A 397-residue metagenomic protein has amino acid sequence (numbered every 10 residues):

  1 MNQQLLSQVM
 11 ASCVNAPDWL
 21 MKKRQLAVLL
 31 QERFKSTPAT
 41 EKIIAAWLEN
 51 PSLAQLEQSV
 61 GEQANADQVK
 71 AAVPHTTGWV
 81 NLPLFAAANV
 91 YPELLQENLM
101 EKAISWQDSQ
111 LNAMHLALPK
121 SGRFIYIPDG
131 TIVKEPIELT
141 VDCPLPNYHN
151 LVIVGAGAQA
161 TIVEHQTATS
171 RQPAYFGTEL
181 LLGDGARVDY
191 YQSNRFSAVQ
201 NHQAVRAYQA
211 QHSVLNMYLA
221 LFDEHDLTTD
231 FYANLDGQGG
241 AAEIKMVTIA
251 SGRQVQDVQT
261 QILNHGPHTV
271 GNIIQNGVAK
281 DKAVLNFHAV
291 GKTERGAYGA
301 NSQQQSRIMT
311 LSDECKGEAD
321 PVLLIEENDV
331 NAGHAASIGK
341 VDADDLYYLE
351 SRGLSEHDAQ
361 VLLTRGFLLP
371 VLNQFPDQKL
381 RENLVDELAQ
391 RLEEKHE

Functional and structural regions predicted by a protein language model:
M1-S121, Y126-P128, L139: N-terminal amphipathic, basic helical "cap/leader" segment at the start of enzyme domains
Y91, E101-L354, L368, L372-E397: Conserved beta-strand/loop scaffold segments within soluble protein domains that form the structured core and edges
